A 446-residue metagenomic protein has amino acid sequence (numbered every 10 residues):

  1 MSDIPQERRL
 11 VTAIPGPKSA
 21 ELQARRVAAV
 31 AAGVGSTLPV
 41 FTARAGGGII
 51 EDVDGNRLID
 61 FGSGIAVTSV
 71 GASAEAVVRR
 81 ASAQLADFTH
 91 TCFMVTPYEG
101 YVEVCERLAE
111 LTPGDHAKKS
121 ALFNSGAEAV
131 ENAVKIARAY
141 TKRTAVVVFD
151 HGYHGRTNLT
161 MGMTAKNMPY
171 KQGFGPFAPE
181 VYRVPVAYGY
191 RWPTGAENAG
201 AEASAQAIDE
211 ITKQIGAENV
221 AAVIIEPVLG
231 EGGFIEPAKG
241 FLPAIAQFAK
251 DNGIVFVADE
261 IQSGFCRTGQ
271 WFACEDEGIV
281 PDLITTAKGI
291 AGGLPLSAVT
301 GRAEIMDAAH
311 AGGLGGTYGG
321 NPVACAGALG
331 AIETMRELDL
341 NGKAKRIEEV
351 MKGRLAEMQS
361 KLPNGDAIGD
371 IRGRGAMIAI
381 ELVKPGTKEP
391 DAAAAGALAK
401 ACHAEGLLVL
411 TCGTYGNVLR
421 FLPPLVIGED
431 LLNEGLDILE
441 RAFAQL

Functional and structural regions predicted by a protein language model:
M1-L446: Conserved N-terminal phosphate-binding loop of PLP-dependent enzymes in the Aspartate aminotransferase
